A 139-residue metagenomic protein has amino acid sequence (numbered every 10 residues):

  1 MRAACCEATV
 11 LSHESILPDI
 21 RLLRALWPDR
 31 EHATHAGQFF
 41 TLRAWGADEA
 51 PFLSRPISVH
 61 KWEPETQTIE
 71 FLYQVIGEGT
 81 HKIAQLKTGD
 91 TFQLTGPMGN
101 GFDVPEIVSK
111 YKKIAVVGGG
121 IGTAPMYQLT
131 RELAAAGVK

Functional and structural regions predicted by a protein language model:
M1-D90: Ferredoxin-reductase
E78-K139: FNR/FR-type flavoprotein reductase catalytic core
